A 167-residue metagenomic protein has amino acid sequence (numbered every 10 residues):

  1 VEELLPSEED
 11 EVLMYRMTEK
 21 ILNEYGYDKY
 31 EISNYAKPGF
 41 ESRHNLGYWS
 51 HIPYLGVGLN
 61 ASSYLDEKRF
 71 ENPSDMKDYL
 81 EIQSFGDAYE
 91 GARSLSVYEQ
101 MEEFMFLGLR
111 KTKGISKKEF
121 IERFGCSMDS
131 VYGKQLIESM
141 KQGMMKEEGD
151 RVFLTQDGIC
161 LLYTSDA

Functional and structural regions predicted by a protein language model:
V1-C126: C-terminal scaffold of the Radical SAM
N23, M140-K141: Alpha-helix C-terminal capping/helix-coil junction sites
A36-G39, I137, T155-Q156: Short secondary-structure capping/turn micro-motifs that flank functional sites
E41-N45, Q142-G143, C160: Short secondary-structure transition/capping segments
S127-E138: Short amphipathic alpha-helical interaction segments
K141-G149: A short, conserved structural fragment
D150-I159: Accessory beta->alpha helical hairpin/"wing" motif in late/C-terminal subdomains of nucleic-acid enzymes
Y163-A167: Conserved small/polar residues in nucleotide/adenosyl-binding loops
